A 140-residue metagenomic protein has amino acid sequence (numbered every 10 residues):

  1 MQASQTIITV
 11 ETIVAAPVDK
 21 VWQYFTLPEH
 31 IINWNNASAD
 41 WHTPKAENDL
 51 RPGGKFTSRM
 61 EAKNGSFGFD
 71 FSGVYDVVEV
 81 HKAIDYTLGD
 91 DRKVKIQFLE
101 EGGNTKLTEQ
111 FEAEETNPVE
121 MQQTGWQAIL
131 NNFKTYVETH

Functional and structural regions predicted by a protein language model:
M1-W41: Hydrophobic ligand-binding cavity/cleft-lining segments
I7-T9, G68-S72, D91-K95: Short, surface-exposed coil-to-beta transition loops
T9-A15, D49, R59, V74 (+1 more regions): Generic structural detector for well-ordered beta-strands
V18-D19, L50-R51, D76-H81, Q97-K106: A short, structured loop/turn motif at beta-sheet edges
V21-W22, I31, F56-S58, Y75 (+3 more regions): Hydrophobic pocket/interface hotspot
H42-D85: Glycine-rich portal/gate segments that line the openings of hydrophobic small-molecule binding cavities
A83-A128, F133: Beta-strand/loop substructures that line and gate deep hydrophobic ligand-binding cavities in soluble
Y136-H140: Short, highly charged C-terminal tails/helix-capping segments
